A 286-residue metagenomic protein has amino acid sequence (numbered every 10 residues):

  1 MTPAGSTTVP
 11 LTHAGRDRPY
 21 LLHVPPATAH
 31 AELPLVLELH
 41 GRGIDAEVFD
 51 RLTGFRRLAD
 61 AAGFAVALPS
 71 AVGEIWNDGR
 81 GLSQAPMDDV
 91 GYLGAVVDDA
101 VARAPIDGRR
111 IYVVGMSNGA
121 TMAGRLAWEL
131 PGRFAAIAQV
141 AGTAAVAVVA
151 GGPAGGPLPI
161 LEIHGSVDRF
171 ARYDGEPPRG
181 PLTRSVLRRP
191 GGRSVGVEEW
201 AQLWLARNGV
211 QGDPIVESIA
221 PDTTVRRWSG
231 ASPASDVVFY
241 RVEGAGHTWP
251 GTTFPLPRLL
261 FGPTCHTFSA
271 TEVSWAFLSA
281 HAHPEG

Functional and structural regions predicted by a protein language model:
M1-L35, E47, A61, G81 (+8 more regions): A domain-start/cap signature at the N-terminus of enzymes
T28-W76, F134, V146-A147, F170 (+1 more regions): Short substrate-entry loop that stabilizes the transition state in hydrolases
L37-L39, V140, V242: Alpha/beta-hydrolase
S70-D88: Cap/lid segment of the alpha/beta-hydrolase catalytic domain
S83-A104, R125: Alpha/beta-hydrolase active-site loop
A150-P157, S166-G246: Serine-hydrolase catalytic core
E162-H164: Short beta-strand/loop motif that positions the catalytic acidic residue of the alpha/beta-hydrolase fold
P233-F261, F268: Mobile gating loops/cap/lid regions near enzyme active sites that modulate substrate access
